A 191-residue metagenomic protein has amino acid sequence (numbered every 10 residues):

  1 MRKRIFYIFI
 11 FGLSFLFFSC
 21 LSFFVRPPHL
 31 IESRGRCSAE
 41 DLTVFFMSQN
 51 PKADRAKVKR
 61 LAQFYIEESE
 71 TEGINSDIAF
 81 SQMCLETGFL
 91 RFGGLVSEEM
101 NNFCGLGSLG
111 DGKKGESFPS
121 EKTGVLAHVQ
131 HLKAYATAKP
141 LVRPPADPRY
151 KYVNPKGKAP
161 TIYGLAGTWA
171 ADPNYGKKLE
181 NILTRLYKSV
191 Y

Functional and structural regions predicted by a protein language model:
R2, C20-Y191: Catalytic cores of secreted/periplasmic lytic hydrolases that degrade extracellular macromolecules
R2-F9: Bacterial N-terminal signal peptides that target proteins for export
F9-S19: Bacterial N-terminal signal peptides
